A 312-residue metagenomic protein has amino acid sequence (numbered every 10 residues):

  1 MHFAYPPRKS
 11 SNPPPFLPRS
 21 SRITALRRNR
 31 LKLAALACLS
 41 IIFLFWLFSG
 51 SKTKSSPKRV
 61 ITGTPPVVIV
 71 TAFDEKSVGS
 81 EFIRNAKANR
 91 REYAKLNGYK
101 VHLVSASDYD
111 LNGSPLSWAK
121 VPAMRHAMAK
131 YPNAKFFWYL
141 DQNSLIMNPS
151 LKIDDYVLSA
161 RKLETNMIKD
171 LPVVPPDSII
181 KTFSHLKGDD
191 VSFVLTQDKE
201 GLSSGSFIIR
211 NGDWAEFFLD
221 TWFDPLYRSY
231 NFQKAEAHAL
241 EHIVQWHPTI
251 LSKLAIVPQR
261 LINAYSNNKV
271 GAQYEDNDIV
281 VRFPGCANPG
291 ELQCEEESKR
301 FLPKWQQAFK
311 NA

Functional and structural regions predicted by a protein language model:
M1-T24, A35-F43, T53-T64, L158-I179: Fungal intrinsically disordered, low-complexity polar regions
L17-N133: N-terminal anchoring/stem segment of glycosyltransferases
I61-T64, K130-Y131, H185-G188, D198-L202 (+1 more regions): Extracellular/periplasmic catalytic domains that process cell-envelope and extracellular macromolecules
P65-V67, N97-K100, N133-F136, Q142-N143 (+2 more regions): Loop/turn elements at helix/coil->beta-strand transitions in domains of secreted/extracellular proteins
D74-S77, A106-Y109, N143-L145, E200-G201 (+2 more regions): Conserved beta-strand elements of beta-rich interaction domains across eukaryotes, especially beta-propellers
S80, R84-K87, S117-V121, S144 (+5 more regions): Generic preference for well-ordered alpha-helical elements
L116-F193, G201, S206-G212, E216: GT-A fold catalytic core of metal-dependent nucleotide-sugar glycosyltransferases, centered on the diacidic
P122, E200-A312: Catalytic core and acceptor-binding pocket of nucleotide-sugar-dependent glycosyltransferases
